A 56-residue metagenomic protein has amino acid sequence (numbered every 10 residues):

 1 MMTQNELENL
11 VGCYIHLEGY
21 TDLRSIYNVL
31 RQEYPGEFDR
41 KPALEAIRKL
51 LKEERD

Functional and structural regions predicted by a protein language model:
M1-D56: Charged, compositionally biased, marginally structured helical/coil segments
